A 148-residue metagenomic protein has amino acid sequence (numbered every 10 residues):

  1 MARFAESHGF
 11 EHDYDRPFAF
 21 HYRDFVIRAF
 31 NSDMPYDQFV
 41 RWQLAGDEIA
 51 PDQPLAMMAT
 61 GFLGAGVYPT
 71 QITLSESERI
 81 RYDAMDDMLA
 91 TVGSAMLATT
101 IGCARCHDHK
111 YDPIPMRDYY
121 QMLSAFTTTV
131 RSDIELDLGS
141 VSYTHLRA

Functional and structural regions predicted by a protein language model:
M1-L138: Short, structured secondary-structure elements that scaffold catalytic or ligand/cofactor-binding regions
S140-S142: Acidic, proline/serine/threonine- and glycine-rich low-complexity intrinsically disordered segments
T144-A148: Conserved small/polar residues in nucleotide/adenosyl-binding loops
